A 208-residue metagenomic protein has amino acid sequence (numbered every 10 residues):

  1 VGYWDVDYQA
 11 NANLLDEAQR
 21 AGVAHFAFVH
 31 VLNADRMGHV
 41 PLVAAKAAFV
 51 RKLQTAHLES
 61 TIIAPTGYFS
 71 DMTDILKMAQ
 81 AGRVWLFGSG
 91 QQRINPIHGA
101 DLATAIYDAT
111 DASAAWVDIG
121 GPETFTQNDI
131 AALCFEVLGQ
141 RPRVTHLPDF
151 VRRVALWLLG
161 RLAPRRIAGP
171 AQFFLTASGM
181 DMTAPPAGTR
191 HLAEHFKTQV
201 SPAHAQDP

Functional and structural regions predicted by a protein language model:
V1-A21, D35: NAD(P)H-binding glycine-rich loop region in Rossmannoid oxidoreductase-like domains and their noncatalytic homologs
V6, A10, A45, A187: Soluble or luminal CAZymes and related metallo-dependent hydrolases
A12-L15, G99-Y107, T189-K197: Short, amphipathic alpha-helical "lid/cap" segments that border enzyme active or binding sites
A21, L32-R141, W157: Oxidoreductase cofactor-interface core, primarily capturing Rossmann-like NAD(P)-dependent enzymes
A24-H25: Short acidic/polar active-site loop segments enriched in Thr and Asp
Q140, D149-P208: A hydrophobic C-terminal alpha-helical subdomain
T145-L147: General small-molecule cofactor/ligand-binding pocket signal
